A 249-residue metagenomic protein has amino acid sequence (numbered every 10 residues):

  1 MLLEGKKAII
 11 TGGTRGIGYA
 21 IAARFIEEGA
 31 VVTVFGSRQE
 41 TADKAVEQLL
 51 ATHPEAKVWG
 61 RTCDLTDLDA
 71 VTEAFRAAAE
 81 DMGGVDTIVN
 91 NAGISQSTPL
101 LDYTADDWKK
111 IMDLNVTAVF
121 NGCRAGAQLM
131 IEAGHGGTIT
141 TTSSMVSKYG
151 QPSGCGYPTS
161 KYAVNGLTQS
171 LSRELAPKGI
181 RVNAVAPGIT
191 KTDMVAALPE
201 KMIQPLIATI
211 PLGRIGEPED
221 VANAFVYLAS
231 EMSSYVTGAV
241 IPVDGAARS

Functional and structural regions predicted by a protein language model:
L2, M82-G83, R214-V243, R248: C-terminal substrate-recognition "lid" of short-chain dehydrogenase/reductases
K7, T14-G16: Conserved glycine-rich cofactor-binding loop
P99-L100, D107-K109, V195, L206: Substrate-binding pocket helix/loop in short-chain dehydrogenase/reductase
Y103, G150-T159, S170, L198: Active-site loop-to-helix junction immediately N-terminal to the catalytic Tyr of the SDR YXXXK motif in Rossmann-fold
C123, S160, T168: Active-site helix of classical SDR
Q128, R173-P177, S234: Alpha-helical segment proximal to the catalytic Tyr-Lys
S144: Residue(s) in the substrate-gating loop at a strand-loop-helix junction that position the organic substrate next
